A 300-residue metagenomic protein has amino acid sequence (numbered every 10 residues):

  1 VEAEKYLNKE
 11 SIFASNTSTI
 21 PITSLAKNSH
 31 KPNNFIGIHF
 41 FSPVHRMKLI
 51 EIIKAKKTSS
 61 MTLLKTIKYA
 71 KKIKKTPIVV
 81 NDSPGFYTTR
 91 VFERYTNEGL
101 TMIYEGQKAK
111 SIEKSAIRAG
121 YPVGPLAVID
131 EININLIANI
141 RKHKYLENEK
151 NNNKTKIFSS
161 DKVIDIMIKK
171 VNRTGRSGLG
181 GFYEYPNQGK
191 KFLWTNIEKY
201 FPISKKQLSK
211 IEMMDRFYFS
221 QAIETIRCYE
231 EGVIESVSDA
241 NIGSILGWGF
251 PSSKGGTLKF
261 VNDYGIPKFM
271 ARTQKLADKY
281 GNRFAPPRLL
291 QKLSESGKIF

Functional and structural regions predicted by a protein language model:
V1-F300: N-terminal glycine-rich phosphate-binding loop for ADP-containing cofactors
